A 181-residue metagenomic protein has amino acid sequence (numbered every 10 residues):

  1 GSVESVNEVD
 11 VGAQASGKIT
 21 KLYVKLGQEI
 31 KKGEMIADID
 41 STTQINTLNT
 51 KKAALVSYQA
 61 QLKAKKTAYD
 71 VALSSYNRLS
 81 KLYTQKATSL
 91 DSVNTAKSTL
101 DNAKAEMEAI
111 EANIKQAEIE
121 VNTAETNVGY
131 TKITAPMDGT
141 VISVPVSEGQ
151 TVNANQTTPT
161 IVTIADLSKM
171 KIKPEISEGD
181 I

Functional and structural regions predicted by a protein language model:
G1, I19, G27-I36, L79 (+2 more regions): A structural signal for short beta-strand/turn segments enriched in small hydrophobics and glycine
V3-S5, V11-A13, V24, D38-S41 (+5 more regions): Conserved strand-loop elements at the edges of beta-sheets that form or border functional pockets
E4, S16, T42, K63 (+5 more regions): Solvent-exposed coil/turn segments that connect beta secondary-structure elements in extracytoplasmic/periplasmic
Q14, T20, I45, E111-T151 (+2 more regions): Elongated periplasmic alpha-helical coiled-coil
K21-Y23, E29, S41, P145: Exposed loop and linker-edge segments at protein-protein interfaces
N46, T50-A53, S57-A60, A64-A68 (+3 more regions): Extended amphipathic alpha-helical segments
R78-K81, L100-M107, V146: Periplasmic alpha-helical coiled-coil/stalk elements that build and connect Gram-negative outer-membrane
